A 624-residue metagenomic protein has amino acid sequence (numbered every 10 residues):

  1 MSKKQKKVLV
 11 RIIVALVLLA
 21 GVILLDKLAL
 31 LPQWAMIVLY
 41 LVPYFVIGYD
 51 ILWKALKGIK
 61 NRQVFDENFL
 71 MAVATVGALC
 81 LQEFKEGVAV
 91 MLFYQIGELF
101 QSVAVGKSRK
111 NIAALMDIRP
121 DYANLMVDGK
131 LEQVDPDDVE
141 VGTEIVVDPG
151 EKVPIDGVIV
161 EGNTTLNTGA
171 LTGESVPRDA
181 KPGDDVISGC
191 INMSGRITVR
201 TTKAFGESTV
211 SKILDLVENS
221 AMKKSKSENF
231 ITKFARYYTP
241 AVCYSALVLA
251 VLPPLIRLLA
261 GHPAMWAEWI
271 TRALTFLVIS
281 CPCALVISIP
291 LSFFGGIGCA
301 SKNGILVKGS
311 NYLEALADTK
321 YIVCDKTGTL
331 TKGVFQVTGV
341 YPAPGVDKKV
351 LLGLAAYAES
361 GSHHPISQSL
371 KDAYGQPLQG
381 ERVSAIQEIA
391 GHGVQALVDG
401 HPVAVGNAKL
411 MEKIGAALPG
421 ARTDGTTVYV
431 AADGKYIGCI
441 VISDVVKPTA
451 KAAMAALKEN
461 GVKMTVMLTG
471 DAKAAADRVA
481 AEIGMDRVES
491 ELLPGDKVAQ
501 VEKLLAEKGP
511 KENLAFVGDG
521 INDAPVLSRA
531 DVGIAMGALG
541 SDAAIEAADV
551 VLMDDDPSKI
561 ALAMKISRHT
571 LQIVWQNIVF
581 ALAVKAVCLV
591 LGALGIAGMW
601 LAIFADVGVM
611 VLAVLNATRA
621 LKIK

Functional and structural regions predicted by a protein language model:
M1-V14, Y238: N-terminal membrane topogenic signal
L16-V17, N229-G261, R272-F293, W575-F604: Bilayer-spanning, highly hydrophobic alpha-helical transmembrane segments
I23, Y40-M126, E140-I145, K152 (+5 more regions): Actuator/coupling domain of P-type ATPases
L56-D66, F100-A113, L291-S310, T618-K624: Juxtamembrane helix-loop transition segments at the membrane interface in multi-pass membrane proteins
L70-A72, L171, T271, C281-A358 (+2 more regions): Conserved catalytic phosphorylation-site environment of P-type ATPases
D148, V337-M464, K473, E482-V501: P-type ATPase nucleotide-binding
S245, E507-K511, A548, M553-K624: Membrane-embedded transport module
G400, T426, A432-Q576: Conserved ATP-binding TGD loop and adjacent catalytic N/P-domain core of P-type ATPases
